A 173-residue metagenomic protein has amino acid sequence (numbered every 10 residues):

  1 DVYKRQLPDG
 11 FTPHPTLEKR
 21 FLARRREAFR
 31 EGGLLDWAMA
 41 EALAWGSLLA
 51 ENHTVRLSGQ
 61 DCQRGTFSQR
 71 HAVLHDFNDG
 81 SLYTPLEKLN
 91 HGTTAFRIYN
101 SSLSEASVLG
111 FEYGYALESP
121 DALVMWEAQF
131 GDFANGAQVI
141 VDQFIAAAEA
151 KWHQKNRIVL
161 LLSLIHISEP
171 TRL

Functional and structural regions predicted by a protein language model:
D1-V55: Hard-cation-handling environments
V2-Y3, E169-T171: Short, small-residue-biased leader/transition segments that mark boundaries at the very start of proteins
K4-Q6, L162-H166: Short, compositionally biased segments
L22-G33, H53, H91-Y99, P120-F130 (+1 more regions): Glycine- and acidic
M39-A44, T66-Q154: Thiamine diphosphate
H153-L162: Core alpha/beta catalytic barrel or barrel-like domain that forms the active/cofactor pocket in diverse metabolic
